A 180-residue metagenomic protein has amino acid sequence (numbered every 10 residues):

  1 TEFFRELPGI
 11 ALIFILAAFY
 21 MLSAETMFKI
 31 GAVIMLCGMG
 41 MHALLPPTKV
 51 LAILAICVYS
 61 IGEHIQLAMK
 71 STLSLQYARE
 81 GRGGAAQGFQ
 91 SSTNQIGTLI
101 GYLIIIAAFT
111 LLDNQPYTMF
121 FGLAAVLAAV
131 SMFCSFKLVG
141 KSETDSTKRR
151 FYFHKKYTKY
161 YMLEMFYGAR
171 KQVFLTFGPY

Functional and structural regions predicted by a protein language model:
T1, I13-M21, I100-F121, Y180: Transmembrane alpha-helix termini and helix-breaking/packing motifs in multi-pass membrane transporters
T1-I10, K156-Y180: Helix-loop boundary and gating motifs at the non-cytosolic
I13, V33-P47, T110: C-terminal ends and interior cores of transmembrane alpha-helices in multi-pass membrane transporters/permeases
G38-M39, K49-Q66: Hydrophobic core of transmembrane alpha-helices in multi-pass small-molecule transporters, especially MFS/SLC-type
I65-A78: Intracellular juxtamembrane helix-capping segments at the cytosolic ends of symmetry-related transmembrane helices
Q87-I105: Glycine-rich segments within core transmembrane alpha-helices of 12-TM secondary carriers
I105, F109, A125-T144: C-terminal membrane-cytosol helix-exit motif in multi-pass small-molecule transporters
K137-A169: Juxtamembrane intracellular "pre-TM" segments in multi-pass secondary transporters
